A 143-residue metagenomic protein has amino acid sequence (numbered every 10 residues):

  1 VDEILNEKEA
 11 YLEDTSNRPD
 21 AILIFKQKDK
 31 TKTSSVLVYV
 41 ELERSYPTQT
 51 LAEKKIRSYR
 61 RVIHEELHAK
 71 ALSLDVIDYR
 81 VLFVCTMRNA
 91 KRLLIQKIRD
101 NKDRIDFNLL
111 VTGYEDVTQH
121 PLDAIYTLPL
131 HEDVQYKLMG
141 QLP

Functional and structural regions predicted by a protein language model:
V1-V36, T48: Active-site metal-binding core of divalent-cation-utilizing nuclease and nuclease-like domains
E7, L42, V84-T86: Short His-Asn-centered micro-motif
A21-K26, I56-L67, I95: Short, well-ordered amphipathic alpha-helices
L23, Y39, V81-F83: Structural beta-sheet core signal
F25-Q27, R44, M87: Non-catalytic surface loops within mature trypsin-like serine protease
S35-V36, V40, I56, R60: Structured core of small recognition/catalytic domains
E41-Y46, R61-H64: Extended serine/threonine-enriched, polar tracts that run as long, contiguous segments within proteins
Y46-K54, E66-P143: Non-catalytic C-terminal interaction segments of nucleic acid-processing enzymes
